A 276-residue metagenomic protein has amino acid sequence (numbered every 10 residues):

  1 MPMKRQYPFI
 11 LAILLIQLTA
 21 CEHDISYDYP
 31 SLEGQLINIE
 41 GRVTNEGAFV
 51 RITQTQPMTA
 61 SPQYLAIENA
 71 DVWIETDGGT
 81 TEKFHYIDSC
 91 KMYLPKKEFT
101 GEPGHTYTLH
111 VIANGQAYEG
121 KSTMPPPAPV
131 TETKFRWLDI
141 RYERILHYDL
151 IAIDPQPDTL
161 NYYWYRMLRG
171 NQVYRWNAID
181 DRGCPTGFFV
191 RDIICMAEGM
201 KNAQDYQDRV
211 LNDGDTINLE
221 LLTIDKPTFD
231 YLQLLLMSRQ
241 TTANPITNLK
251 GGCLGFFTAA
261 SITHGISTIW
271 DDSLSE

Functional and structural regions predicted by a protein language model:
M1-P2: Short, Lys/Arg-enriched N-terminal segments with co-localized hydrophobic residues within the first ~10-30 amino acids
R5-A12: Sec-dependent signal peptide recognition, specifically the positively charged N-region followed immediately by
Q17-A20: C-terminal motif of bacterial Sec signal peptides marking the signal peptidase cleavage site
E22-E276: A sequence/structural signal for flexible, mid-protein segments enriched in small/helix-disrupting residues
